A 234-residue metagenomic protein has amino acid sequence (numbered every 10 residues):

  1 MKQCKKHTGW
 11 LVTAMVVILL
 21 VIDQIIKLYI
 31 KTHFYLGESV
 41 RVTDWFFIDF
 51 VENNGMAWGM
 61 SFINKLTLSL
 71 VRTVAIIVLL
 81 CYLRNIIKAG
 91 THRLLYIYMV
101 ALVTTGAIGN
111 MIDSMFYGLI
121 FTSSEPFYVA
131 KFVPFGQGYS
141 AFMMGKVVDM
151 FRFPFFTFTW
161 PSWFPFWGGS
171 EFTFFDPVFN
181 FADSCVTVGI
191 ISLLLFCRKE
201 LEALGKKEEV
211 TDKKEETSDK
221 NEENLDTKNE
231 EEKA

Functional and structural regions predicted by a protein language model:
M1-A234: Alpha-helical transmembrane bundles and membrane-interface segments of multipass inner-membrane proteins
